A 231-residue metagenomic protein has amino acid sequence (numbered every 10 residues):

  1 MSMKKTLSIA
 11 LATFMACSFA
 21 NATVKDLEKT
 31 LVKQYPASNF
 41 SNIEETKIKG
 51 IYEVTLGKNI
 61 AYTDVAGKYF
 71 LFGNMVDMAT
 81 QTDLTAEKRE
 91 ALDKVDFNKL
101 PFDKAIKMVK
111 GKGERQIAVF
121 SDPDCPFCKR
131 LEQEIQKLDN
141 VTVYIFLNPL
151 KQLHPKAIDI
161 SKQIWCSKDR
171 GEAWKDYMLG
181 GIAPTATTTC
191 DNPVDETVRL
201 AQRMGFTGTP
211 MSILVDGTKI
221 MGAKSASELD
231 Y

Functional and structural regions predicted by a protein language model:
S2, T6-L7, L11, S18-D159 (+3 more regions): Extracytoplasmic thiol/disulfide redox context detector
G57, V215-D216: Short strand-coil-strand connectors
I60, T218-K219: Short, solvent-exposed loop/turn motifs
Q152, G217-T218: Short secondary-structure capping/turn micro-motifs that flank functional sites
I160-W174: Acidic, Ser/Thr-rich peripheral helices and adjacent loops at domain boundaries
M211-V215, M221-G222: Short, exposed beta-strand-loop hairpins at the edges of beta-sheets in extracellular/periplasmic proteins
